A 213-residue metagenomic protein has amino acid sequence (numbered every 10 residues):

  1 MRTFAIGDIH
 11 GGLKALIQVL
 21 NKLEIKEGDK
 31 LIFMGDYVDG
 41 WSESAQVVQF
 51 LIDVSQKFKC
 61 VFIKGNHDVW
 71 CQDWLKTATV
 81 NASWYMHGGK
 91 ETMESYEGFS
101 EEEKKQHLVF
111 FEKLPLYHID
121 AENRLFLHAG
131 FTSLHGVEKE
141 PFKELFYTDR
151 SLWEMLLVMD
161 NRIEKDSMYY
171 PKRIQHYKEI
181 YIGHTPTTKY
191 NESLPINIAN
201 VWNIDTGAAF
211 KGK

Functional and structural regions predicted by a protein language model:
M1-F4, I119-L125: Beta-strand-turn-beta hairpins that frame and shape the catalytic cleft of phosphate-ester-processing enzymes
M1-F50: N-terminal active-site segment of His-dependent metallophosphoesterases
A5-G7, F126-L127, N203-D205: Short hydrophobic beta-strand that contains or immediately precedes a catalytic carboxylate
D8, G35-D36, G65-N66, G183-H184 (+1 more regions): Active-site glycine-centered loops adjacent to acidic/histidine catalytic or metal-binding residues that shape
I9, L127-F131, I180-T188: Histidine-centered catalytic micro-motifs
K26-G28, K57-K59, H176-K178: A general structural motif
G40-E122, T132, E140, Y147-V158: Active-site neighborhood of divalent metal-dependent phosphoester bond hydrolases
E164-K213: Conserved beta-sheet core of the metallophosphoesterase superfamily
